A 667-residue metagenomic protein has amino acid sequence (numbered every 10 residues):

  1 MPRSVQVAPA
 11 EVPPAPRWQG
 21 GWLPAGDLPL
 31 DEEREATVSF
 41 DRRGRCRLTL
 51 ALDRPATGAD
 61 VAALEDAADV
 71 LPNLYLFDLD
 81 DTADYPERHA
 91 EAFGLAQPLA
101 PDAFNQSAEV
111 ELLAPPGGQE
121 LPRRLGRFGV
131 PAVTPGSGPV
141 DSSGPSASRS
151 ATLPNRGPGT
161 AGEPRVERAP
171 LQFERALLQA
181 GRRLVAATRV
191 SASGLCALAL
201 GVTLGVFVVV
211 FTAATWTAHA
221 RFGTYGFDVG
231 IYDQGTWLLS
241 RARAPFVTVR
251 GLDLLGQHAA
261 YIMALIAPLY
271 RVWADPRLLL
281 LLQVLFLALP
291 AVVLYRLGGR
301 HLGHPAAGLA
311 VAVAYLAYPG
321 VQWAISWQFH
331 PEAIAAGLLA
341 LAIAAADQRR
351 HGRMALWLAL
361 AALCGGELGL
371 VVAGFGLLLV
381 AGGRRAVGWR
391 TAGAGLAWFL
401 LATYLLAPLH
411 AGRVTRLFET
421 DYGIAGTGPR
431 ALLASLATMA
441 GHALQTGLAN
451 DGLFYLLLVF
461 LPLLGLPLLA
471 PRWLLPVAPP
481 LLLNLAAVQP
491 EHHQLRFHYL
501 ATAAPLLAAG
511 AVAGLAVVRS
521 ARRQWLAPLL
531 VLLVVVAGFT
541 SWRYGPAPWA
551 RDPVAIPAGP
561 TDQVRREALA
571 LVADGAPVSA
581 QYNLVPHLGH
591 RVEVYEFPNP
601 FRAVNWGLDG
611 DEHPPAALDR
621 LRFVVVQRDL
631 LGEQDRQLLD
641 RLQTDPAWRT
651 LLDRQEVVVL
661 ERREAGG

Functional and structural regions predicted by a protein language model:
M1-Q6, A10, Q119, V133-P135 (+4 more regions): Start-transfer (signal-anchor) and selected internal transmembrane alpha helices of multi-pass inner/ER membrane
S137, V371-A397: Perimembrane helix-loop-helix junctions
S148, L289-A317, A336-G337, R353-L356: Transmembrane-helix signature of polytopic, membrane-embedded enzymes that assemble or transfer cell-envelope glycans
G201-L204, G393-A397, V518-G545: Signature aromatic-anchored transmembrane alpha helix within multi-pass, membrane-resident enzymes that catalyze glycan
A214, T224, D228, R385-P467 (+2 more regions): Membrane-lumen/periplasm interface segments of specific transmembrane helices in polyprenyl phosphate-linked
I231-L254, Y261-I262: Extracytosolic helix-loop segments that constitute the early lumenal/periplasmic catalytic or substrate-binding loops
I334, L339-M354, V380-G383: Membrane-interface transmembrane helices that cradle and orient dolichyl/undecaprenyl
L475-R522: Hydrophobic/aromatic-rich transmembrane helices and adjacent perimembrane loops
